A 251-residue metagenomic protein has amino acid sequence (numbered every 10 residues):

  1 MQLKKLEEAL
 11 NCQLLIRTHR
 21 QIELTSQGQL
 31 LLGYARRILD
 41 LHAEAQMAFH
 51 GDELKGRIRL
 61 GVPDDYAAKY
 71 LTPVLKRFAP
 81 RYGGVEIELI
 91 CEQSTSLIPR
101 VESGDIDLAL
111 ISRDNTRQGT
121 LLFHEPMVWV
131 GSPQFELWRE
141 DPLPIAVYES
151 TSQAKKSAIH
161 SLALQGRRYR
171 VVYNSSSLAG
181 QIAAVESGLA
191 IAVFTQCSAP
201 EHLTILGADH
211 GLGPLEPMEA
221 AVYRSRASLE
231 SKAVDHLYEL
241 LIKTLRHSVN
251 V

Functional and structural regions predicted by a protein language model:
K5-L24: A short LG(V/I)-centered, amphipathic sequence patch enriched for acidic residue(s) preceding the LG motif
A9-L10, L31-D52: Alpha-helical linker/hinge and terminal dimerization helices associated with HTH transcriptional regulators
T25-G28, V101-E102, A158, A183-G188: Hydrophobic residues within well-ordered alpha-helices
K55-T116, S175: Central regulatory/effector-binding core of bacterial HTH transcription factors
Y70, G211-V251: A late-sequence structural motif
R117-S150, H160: Flexible hinge/capping segments at coil-to-helix
R117-T120, S187-L229: Beta-alpha-beta core module
P144-G166, E230-K232, Y238: Secondary-structure junction motif
